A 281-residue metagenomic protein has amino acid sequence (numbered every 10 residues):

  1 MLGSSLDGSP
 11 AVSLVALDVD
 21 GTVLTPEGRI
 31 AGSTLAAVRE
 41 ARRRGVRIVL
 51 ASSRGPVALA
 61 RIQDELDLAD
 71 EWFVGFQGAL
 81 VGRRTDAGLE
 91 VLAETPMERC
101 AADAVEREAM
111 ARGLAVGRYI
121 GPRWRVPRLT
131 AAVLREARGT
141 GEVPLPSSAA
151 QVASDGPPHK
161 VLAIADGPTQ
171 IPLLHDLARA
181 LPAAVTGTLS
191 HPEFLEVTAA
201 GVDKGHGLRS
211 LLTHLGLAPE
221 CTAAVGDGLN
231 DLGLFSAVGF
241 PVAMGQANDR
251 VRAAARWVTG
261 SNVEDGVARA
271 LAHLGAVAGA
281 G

Functional and structural regions predicted by a protein language model:
L2-L14, A31, E196-G281: Mg2+-dependent phosphoryl-transfer enzymes with acidic/Ser/Thr/Gly-rich catalytic loops
P26-I30: Conserved ATPase-coupling elements of RecA-like P-loop NTPase cores
G32-V133: Active-site phosphate-binding/coordination module
T34, L59-Q63, L173, L177 (+3 more regions): Hydrophobic packing residues within well-ordered alpha-helices of enzyme cores
G45-V49, A69-E71, K160, E220-T222 (+1 more regions): Short active-site oxyanion
L66-A69, F76-Q77, L181-A183, A237-V238 (+1 more regions): Short, structured coil segments at secondary-structure junctions
E108, R112-V225, L229-A237: Conserved acidic, metal-coordinating active-site core of Asp-based, Mg2+-dependent phosphoryl-transfer enzymes
